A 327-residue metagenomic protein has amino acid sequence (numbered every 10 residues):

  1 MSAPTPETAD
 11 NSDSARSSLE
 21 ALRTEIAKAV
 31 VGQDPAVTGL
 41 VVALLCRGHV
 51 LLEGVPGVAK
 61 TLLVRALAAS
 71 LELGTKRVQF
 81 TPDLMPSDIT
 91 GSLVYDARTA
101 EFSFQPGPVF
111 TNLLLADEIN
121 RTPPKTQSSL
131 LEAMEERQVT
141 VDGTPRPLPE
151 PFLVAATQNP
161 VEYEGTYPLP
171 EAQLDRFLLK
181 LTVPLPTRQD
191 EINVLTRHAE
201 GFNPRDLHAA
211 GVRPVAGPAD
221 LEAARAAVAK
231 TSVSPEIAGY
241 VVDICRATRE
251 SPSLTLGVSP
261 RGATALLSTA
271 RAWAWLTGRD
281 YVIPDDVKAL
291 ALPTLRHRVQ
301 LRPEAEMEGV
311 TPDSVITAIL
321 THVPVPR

Functional and structural regions predicted by a protein language model:
S2-A9, R65, V242, T248-R327: C-terminal engagement/docking regions of AAA+ P-loop ATPases
D13-V58, R246: Pre-Walker A (pre-P-loop) alpha-helix and adjacent loop at the N terminus of AAA/AAA+ ATPase modules, a conserved
G39-V42, Y95-L115, T144: Conserved alpha-helical scaffold flanking the Walker A/P-loop in AAA+ ATPase domains
L44-T81: Walker A/P-loop
V50, L114, F152: Conserved beta-strand position immediately N-terminal to the Walker
G54, D117-E118, S129: Walker B catalytic acidic pair
V55, I89, T157: P-loop (Walker A) phosphate-binding loop of NTP-binding proteins
D96-E101, T122, M134-T231, R271-W273: Canonical AAA+ ATPase core
